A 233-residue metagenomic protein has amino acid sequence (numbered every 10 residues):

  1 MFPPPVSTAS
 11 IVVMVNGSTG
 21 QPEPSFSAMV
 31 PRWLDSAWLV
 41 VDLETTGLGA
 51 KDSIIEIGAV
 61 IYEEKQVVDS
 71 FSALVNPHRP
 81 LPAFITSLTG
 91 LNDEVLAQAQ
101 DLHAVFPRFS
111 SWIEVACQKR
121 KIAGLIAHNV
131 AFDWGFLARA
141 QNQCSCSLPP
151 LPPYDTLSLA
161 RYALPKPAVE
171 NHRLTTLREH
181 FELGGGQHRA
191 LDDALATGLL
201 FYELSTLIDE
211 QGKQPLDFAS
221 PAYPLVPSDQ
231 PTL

Functional and structural regions predicted by a protein language model:
F2-W33, L199-L233: Acidic two-metal-ion nuclease catalytic site recognized across multiple nuclease folds, prominently DnaQ/RNase D-T
S7, I11-Q143, S147-P150, N171-H180 (+1 more regions): Conserved non-catalytic scaffold segment of RNase H-like nuclease domains
G135, L157, L195: Active-site phosphate/pyrophosphate-handling residues
P152-D155, L216-D217: Beta-strand segments within the central parallel beta-sheet cores of soluble alpha/beta enzyme folds
Y154-E170: Short alpha-helix plus adjacent loop in nuclease-associated cores
D192-L200: Alpha-helical transmembrane segments that form the membrane-embedded catalytic/substrate-binding core of multi-pass
